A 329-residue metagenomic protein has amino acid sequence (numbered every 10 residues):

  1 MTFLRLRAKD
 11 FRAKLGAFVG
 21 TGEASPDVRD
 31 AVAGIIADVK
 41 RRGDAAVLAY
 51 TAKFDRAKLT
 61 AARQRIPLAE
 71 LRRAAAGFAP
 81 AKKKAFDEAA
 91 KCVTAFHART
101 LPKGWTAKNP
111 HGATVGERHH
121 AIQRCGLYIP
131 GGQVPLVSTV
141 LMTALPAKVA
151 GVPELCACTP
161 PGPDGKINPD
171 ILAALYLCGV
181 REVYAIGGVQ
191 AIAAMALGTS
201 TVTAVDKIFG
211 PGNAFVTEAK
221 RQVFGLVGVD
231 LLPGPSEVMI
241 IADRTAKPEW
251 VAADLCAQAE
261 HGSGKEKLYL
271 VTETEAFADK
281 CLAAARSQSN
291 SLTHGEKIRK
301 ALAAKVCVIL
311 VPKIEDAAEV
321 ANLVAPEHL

Functional and structural regions predicted by a protein language model:
M1-Q123: N-terminal Rossmann-like NAD(P)+-binding subdomain of aldehyde/semialdehyde dehydrogenases
T2-K9, E182-G187, V308-K313: Short acidic-hydrophobic, aromatic-tinged amphipathic segments that line or gate anion-handling sites
Q64-A79, L232-M239, H261-A278, A285-L310: Flexible, acidic loop-helix segments that line cofactor/substrate-binding pockets
A107-A173: Conserved small-residue-rich beta-alpha loop and adjacent elements that most often cradle the phosphate/pyrophosphate
P153-P163, L268-E275, C281: Short internal beta-strands
L177-K267: Conserved NAD(P)+-binding/catalytic subdomain of aldehyde/semialdehyde dehydrogenases
K300-L329: Conserved C-terminal structural/oligomerization subdomain of aldehyde/semialdehyde dehydrogenase
